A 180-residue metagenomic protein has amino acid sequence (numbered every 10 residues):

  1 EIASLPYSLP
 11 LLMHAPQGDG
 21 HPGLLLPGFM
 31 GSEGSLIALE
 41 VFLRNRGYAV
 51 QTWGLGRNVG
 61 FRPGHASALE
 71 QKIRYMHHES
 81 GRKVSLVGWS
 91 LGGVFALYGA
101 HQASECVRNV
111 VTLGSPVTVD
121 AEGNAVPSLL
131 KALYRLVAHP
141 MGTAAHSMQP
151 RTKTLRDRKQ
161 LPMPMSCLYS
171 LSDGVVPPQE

Functional and structural regions predicted by a protein language model:
E1-Y7: Membrane-anchoring hydrophobic helices of lipid-metabolizing enzymes
P10-G18: Short boundary motifs at domain starts and secondary-structure transition points
A15-P16, R151-P164, E180: Conserved serine/cysteine hydrolase catalytic core
H21-G34, A38, R44-K159, L168 (+1 more regions): Serine-dependent carboxylesterase/thioesterase catalytic core of lipase-like alpha/beta-hydrolase/SGNH enzymes
D173-E180: Short glycine-rich, acidic/polar surface loops and turns
